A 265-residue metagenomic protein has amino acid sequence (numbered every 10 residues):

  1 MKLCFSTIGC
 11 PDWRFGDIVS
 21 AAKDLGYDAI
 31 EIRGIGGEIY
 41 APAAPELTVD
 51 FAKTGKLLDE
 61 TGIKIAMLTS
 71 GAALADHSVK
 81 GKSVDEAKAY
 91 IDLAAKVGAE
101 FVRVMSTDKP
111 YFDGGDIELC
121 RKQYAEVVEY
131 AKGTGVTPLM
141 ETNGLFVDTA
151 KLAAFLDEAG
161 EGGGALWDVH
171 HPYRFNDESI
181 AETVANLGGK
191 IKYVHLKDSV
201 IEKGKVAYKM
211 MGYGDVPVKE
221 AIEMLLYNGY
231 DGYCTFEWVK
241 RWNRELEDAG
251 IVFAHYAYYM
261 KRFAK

Functional and structural regions predicted by a protein language model:
M1-W13: Boundary/entry segment of secreted carbohydrate-active catalytic domains
F5, A22, I30, L58 (+5 more regions): Conserved, mostly hydrophobic/aromatic
G9-P11, G34-G36, G71-L74, S106-P110 (+4 more regions): Active-site-proximal loop/turn and secondary-structure-junction residues that shape catalytic pockets, frequently
G16-D17, K53-M67, L74-A165, R174: Active-site acidic/histidine proton-transfer and metal-coordination neighborhood in alpha/beta enzyme cores
G16-I35, V97-G98: Catalytic domains of carbohydrate-active enzymes, especially glycoside hydrolases
E31-G55, T107-F112: Glycine-rich, proline-tolerant flexible connector loops at the mouths of alpha/beta enzymes
R33, L68, A125-D215, K219: Acidic/histidine-rich catalytic cores of soluble enzymes
L246-K265: C-terminal helical cap(s) of enzyme catalytic domains, especially alpha/beta-barrels
